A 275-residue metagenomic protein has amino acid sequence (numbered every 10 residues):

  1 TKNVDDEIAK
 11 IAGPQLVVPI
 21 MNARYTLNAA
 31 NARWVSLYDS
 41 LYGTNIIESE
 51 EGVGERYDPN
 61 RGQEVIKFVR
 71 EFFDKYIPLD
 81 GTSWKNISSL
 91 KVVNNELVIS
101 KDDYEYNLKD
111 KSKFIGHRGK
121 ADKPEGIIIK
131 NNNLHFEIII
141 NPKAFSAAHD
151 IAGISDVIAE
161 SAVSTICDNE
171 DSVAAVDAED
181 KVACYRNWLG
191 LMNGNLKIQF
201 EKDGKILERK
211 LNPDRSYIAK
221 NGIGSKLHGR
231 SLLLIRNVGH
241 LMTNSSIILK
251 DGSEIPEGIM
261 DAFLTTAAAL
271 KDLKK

Functional and structural regions predicted by a protein language model:
N3-K274: Active-site-facing alpha/beta catalytic cores
